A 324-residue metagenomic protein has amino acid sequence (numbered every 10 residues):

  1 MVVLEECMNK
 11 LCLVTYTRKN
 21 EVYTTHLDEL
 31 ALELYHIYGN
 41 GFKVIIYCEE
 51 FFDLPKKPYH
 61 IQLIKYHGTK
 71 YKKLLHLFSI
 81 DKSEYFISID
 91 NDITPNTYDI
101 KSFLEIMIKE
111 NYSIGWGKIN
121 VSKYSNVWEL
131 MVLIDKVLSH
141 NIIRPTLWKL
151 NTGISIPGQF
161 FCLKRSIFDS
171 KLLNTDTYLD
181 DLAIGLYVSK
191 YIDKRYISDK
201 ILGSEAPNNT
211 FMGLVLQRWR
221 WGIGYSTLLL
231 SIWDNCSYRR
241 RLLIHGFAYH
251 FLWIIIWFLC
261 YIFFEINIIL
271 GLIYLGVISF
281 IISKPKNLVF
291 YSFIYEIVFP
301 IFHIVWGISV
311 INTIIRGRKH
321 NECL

Functional and structural regions predicted by a protein language model:
N9-V14, A183: Cell-envelope/extracellular polymer assembly enzymes that use nucleotide-activated donors
K19-Y35: Short, well-formed alpha-helical segments that are part of the catalytic scaffolds of diverse glycosyltransferases
N40-F51: Short beta-strand/loop segment that forms part of the nucleotide-sugar
K65-D81: Glycine-rich, basic loop-to-helix element that forms the pyrophosphate-binding segment of sugar-nucleotide handling
Y71-K73, T97, F103-S170, T175 (+1 more regions): Long helical/loop segments within the catalytic core of UDP-sugar-dependent glycosyltransferases, especially the large
S83-T94: Short beta-strand-to-loop acidic/aromatic patch adjacent to the donor-nucleotide binding site
M107, I114-H140, T175-T177, L182-L242: Catalytic donor/gating beta->alpha subdomain of glycosyltransferases that bind UDP-sugars
Y249-H320: Membrane-embedded multi-pass helical conduit in multi-pass membrane proteins, especially envelope-biosynthetic
